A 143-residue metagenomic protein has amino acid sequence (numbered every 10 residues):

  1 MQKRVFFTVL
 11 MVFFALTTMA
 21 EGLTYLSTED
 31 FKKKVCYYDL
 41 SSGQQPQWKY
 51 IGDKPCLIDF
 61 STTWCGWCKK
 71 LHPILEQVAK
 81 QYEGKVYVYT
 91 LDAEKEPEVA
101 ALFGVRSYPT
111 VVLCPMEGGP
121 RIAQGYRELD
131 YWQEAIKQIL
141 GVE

Functional and structural regions predicted by a protein language model:
M1-V5: Positively charged n-region of N-terminal signal peptides that target proteins for export
M11-M19: Hydrophobic h-region of N-terminal signal peptides that target proteins for export in Gram-negative bacteria
Y25-P55: A short beta-strand-turn-helix
D53-C56, F60-W64, S107: Short pre-active-site segment immediately N-terminal to redox-active cysteine/selenocysteine motifs in thiol-based
F60, L71, A79, E83-E98: Thiol-based oxidoreductase modules, predominantly thioredoxin-like and allied folds used for disulfide exchange
T63-K70, T110: C-type cytochrome heme c attachment motif
L102-R106: A short glycine-leucine-enriched loop at secondary-structure breakpoints that most characteristically corresponds
S107, V112-E143: Non-catalytic, surface beta->alpha helical segment in thiol-disulfide oxidoreductase systems
